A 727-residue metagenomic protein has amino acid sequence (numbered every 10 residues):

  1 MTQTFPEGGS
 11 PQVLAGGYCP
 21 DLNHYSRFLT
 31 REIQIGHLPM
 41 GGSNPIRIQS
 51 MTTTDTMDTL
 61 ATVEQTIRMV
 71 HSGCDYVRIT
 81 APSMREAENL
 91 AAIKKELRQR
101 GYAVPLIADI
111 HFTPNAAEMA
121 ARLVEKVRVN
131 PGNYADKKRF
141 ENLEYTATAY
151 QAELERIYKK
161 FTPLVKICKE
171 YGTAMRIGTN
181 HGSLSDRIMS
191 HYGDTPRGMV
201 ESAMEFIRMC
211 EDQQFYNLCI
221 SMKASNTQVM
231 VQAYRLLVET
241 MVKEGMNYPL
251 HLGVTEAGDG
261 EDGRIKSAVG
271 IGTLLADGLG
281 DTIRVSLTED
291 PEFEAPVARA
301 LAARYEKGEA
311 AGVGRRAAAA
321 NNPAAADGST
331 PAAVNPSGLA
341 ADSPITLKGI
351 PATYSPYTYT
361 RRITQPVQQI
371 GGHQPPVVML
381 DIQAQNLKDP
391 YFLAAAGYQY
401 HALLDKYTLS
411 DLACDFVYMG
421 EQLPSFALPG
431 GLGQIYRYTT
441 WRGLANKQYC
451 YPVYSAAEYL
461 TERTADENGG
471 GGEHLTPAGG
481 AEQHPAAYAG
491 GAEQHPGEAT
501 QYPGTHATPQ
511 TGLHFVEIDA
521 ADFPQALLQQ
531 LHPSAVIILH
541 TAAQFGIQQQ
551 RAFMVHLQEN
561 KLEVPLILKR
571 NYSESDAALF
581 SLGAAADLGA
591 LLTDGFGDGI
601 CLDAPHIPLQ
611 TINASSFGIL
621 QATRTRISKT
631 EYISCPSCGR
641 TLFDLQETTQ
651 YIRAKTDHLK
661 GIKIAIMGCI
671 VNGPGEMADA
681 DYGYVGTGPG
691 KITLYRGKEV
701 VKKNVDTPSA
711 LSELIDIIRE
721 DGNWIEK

Functional and structural regions predicted by a protein language model:
T2-S50, K169, A310-G314, G338-P390 (+1 more regions): N-terminal amphipathic alpha-helix/helix-capping segment at the start of soluble metabolic enzymes
P6-Q12, A311-A341, A465-T508: Intrinsically disordered, low-complexity terminal tails and inter-domain linkers enriched for S/T/G/P/D/E
P45-Q49, Y76-R78, A103-I107, K126-R128 (+14 more regions): Structural preference for beta-strand elements that scaffold enzyme active sites
I48, D109, I177, I220 (+3 more regions): Conserved, mostly hydrophobic/aromatic
M57-I67, P114-A117, S267-I271, A395 (+2 more regions): Short, acidic/polar
C74-E205, D381-D389, L393-G470, G504-I547: Active-site beta->alpha loop and helix N-cap motifs at the rims of alpha/beta catalytic domains
D75, K126-F140, L279-P291, F596-L609 (+1 more regions): Glycine-rich phosphate-binding active-site loops on the catalytic face of alpha/beta enzymes
Y145-I157, M189-A317, N335-A352, T358 (+3 more regions): Catalytic alpha/beta core domains of metabolic enzymes, predominantly
